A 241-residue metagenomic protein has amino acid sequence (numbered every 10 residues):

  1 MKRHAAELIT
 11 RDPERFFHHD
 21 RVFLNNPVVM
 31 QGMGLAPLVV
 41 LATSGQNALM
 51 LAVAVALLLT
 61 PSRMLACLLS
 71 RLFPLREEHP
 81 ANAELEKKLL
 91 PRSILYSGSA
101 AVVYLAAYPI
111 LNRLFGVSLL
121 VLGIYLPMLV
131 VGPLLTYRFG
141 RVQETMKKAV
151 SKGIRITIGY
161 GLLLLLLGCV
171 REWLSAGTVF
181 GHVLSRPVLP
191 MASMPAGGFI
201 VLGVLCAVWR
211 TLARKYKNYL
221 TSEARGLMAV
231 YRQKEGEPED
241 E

Functional and structural regions predicted by a protein language model:
M1-H19, H79-A81, R214-E241: Intrinsically disordered, low-complexity non-transmembrane regions of multi-pass membrane transporters
H18-V29: N-terminal membrane topogenic signal
G34-V39, V55-A56, T60, A100-Y108 (+3 more regions): Hydrophobic core segments of alpha-helical transmembrane domains in multi-pass membrane transport and ion-translocation
A36-S93, S99: Selected alpha-helical membrane-embedding segments in polytopic membrane proteins
C67, R71-P74, K148-I156: Short amphipathic alpha-helical coupling elements at transmembrane boundaries
L72-L75, H79-T136: Ordered, amphipathic secondary-structure segments that act as subunit-interaction surfaces in large macromolecular
N112-V117, S175-V188: Membrane-interface helix termini and inter-helical loops of multi-pass transporters
G153-C169: Hydrophobic alpha-helical membrane-insertion segments
